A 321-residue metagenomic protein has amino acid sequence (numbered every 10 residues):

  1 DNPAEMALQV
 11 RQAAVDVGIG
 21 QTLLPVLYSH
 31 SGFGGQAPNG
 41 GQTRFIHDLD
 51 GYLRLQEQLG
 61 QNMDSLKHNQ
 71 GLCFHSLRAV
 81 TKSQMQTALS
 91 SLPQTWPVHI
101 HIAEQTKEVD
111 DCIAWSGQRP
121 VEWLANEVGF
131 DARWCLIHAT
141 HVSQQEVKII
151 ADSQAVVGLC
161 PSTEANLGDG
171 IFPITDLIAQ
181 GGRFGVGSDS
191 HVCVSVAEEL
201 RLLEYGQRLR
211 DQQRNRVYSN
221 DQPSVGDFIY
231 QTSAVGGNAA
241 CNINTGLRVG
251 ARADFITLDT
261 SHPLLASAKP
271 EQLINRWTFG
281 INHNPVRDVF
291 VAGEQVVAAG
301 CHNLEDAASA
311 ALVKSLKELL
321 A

Functional and structural regions predicted by a protein language model:
N2-I137: Metal-coordinating catalytic core of metallo-dependent amide/deamination hydrolases
Q12, E122, V147-K148, T175 (+1 more regions): Alpha-helical segments flanking ligand/cofactor-binding loops in enzyme cores
A14, L72, H101, L136 (+8 more regions): Divalent metal-coordination and catalytic microenvironments
G18, S90-P97, G129-A132, I149-G158 (+2 more regions): Glycine-enriched alpha-helix->loop->beta-strand junction motifs that scaffold or abut catalytic
F33, T106-Q118, E146-A151, G168-L177 (+2 more regions): Histidine/acidic-residue-rich catalytic or RNA/ligand-binding cores of hydrolases and nuclease-related proteins
N126-R133, T175-S261: His/Asp/Glu-enriched, well-ordered alpha-helical/loop segment that forms or immediately abuts the divalent-metal
L136-Q144, C160-I171, S190, V196: C-terminal active-site-proximal or functional interface alpha/beta core segments in diverse enzymes
D227-A321: Active-site microenvironment of metallo-dependent hydrolases
